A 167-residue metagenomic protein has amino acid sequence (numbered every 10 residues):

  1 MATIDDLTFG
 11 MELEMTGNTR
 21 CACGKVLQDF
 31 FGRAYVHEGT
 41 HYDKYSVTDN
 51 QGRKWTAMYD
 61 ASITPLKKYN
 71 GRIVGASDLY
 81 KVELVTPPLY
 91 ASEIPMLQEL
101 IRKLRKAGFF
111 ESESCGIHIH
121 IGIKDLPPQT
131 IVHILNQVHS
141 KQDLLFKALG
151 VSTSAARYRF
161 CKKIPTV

Functional and structural regions predicted by a protein language model:
M1-V167: Phosphate/nucleotide-binding catalytic core
